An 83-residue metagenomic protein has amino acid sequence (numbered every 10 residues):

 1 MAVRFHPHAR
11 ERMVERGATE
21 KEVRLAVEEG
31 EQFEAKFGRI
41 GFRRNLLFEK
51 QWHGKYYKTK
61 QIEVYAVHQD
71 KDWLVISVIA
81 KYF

Functional and structural regions predicted by a protein language model:
M1-F83: Ribonuclease/tRNase effector modules and their secretory precursors
